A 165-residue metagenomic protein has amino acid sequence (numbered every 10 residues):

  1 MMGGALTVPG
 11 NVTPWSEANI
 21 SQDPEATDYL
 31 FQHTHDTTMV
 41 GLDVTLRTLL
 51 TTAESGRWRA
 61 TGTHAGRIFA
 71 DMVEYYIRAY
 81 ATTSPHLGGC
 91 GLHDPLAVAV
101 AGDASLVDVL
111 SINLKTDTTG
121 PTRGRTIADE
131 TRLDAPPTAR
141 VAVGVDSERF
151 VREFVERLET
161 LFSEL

Functional and structural regions predicted by a protein language model:
M1-T45, T52: Active-site histidine-anchored catalytic micro-motif
S21-D23, V40-L165: Conformational coupling and interaction surfaces
